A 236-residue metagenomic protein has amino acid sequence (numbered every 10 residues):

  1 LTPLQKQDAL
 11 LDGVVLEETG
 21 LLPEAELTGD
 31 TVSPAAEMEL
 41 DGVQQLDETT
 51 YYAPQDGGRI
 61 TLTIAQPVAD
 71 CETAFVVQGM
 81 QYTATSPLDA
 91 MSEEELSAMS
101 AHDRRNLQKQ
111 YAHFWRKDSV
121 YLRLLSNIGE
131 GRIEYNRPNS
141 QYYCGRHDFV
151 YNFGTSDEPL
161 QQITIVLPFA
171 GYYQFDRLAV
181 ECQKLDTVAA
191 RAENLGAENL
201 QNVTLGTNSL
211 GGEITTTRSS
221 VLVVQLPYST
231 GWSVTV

Functional and structural regions predicted by a protein language model:
L1, Q5-V236: Active-site-proximal, structured, solvent-exposed surfaces of multi-pass membrane proteins that position macromolecular
